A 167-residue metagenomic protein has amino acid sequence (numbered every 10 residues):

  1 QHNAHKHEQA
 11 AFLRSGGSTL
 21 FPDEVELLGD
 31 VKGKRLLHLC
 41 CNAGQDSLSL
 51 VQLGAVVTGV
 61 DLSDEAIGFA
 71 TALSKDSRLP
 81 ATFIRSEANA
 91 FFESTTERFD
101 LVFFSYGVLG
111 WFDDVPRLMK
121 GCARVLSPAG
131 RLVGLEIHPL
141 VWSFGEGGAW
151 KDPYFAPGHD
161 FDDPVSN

Functional and structural regions predicted by a protein language model:
Q1-K34, Q45, S49: Conserved class I S-adenosyl-L-methionine
R35-F92: Class I SAM-dependent methyltransferase SAM/SAH-binding core
F92-V102: A short acidic, Gly/Pro-enriched loop at the edge of an enzyme's catalytic core that lines a small-molecule cofactor
T96, D113, S127: Short conserved AdoMet
D100-P116: A short SAM/SAH-binding and catalytic strip from SAM-dependent methyltransferases
P116-R131: A short glycine-rich, Lys/Arg-flanked "PGG" loop and its adjoining helix->strand segment in the class I
R131-S166: Conserved class I S-adenosyl-L-methionine
